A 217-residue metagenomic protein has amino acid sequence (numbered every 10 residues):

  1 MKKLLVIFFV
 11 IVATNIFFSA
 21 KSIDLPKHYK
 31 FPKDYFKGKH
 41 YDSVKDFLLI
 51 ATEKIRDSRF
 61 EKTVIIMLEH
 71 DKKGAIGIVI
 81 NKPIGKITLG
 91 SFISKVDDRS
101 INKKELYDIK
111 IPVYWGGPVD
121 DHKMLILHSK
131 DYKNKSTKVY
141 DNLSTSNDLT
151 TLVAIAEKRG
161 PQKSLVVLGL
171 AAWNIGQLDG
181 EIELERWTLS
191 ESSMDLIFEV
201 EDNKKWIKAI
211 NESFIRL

Functional and structural regions predicted by a protein language model:
L4-V12: Sec-dependent N-terminal signal peptides
T14-S19: C-terminal segment of classical bacterial N-terminal signal peptides
K21-L217: A short aromatic-anchored loop/beta-hairpin motif
